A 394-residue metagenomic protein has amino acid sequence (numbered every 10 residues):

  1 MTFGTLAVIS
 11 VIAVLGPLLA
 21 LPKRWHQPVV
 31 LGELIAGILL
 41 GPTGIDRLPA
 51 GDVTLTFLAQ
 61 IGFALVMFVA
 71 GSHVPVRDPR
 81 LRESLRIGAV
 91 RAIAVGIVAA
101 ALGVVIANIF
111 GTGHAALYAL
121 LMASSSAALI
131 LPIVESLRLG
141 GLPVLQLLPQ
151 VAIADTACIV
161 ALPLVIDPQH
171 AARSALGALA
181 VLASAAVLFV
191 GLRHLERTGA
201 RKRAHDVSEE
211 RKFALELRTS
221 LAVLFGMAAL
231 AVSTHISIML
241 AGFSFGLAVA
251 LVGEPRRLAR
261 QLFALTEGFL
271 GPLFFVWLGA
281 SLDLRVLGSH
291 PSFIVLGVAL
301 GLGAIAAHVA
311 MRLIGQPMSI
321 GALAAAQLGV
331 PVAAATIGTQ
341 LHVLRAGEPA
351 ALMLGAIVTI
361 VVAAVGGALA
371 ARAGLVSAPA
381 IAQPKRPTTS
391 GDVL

Functional and structural regions predicted by a protein language model:
M1-V11, G51-F68, G111-A127, L176-L188 (+3 more regions): Structural signature of hydrophobic alpha-helical transmembrane segments
F3, I45-R47, A100-I106, A157-Q169 (+3 more regions): Hydrophobic alpha-helical transmembrane segments in multi-pass integral membrane proteins
F3-S10, D52-G62, Q146-D155, A161-L164 (+3 more regions): Structural signal for the N-terminal portions of transmembrane helices and their immediately preceding loop/interface
A7-S10, A186-T219, E254-A259, R372-L394: Intrinsically disordered, low-complexity non-transmembrane regions of multi-pass membrane transporters
I12-A13, P17, G37-I38, P42 (+9 more regions): Alpha-helical transmembrane segments of multi-pass membrane proteins
I12-W25, F68-E83, A128-G140, V190-H205 (+3 more regions): C-terminal ends of transmembrane helices
P22-W25, V29, L39-I87, D206-L296: Membrane-interface junctions of multi-pass transporters
R80-G140, G288-P349, M353-G374: Transmembrane alpha-helices that form the ion-translocation and gating core of multi-pass ion transport proteins
